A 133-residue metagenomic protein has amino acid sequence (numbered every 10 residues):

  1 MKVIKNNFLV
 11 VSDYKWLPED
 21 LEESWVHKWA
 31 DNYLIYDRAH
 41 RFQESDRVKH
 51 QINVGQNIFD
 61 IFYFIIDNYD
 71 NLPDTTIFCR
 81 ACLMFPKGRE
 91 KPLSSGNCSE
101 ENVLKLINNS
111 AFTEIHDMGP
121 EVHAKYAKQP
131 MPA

Functional and structural regions predicted by a protein language model:
M1-A133: ER/Golgi luminal nucleotide-sugar-dependent glycosyltransferases, focusing on the catalytic module
